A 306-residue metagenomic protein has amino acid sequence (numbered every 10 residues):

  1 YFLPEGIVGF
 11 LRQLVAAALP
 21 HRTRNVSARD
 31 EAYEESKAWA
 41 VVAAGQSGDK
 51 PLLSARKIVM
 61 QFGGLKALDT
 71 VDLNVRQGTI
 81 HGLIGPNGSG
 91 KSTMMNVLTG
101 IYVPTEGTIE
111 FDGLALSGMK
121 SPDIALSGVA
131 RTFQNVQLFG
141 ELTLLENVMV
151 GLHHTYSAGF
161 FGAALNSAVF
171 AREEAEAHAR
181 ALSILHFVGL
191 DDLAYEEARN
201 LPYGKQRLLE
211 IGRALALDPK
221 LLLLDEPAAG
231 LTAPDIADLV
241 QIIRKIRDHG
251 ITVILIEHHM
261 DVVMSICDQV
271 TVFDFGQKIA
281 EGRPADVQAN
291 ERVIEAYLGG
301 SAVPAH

Functional and structural regions predicted by a protein language model:
Y1-D49: Cytosolic-side transmembrane-helix boundaries in multi-pass membrane proteins
V41, G45-H306: Glycine-rich phosphate-binding loops of nucleotide-dependent enzymes
